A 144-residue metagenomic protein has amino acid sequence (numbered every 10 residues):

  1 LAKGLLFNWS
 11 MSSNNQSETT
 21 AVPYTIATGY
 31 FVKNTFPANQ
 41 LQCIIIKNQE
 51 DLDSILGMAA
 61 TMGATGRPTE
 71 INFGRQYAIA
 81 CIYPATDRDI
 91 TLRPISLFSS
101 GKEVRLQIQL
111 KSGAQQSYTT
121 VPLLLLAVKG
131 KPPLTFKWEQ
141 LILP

Functional and structural regions predicted by a protein language model:
G4-P144: Exposed, flexible binding/inhibitory loops of compact, secreted disulfide-stabilized domains
